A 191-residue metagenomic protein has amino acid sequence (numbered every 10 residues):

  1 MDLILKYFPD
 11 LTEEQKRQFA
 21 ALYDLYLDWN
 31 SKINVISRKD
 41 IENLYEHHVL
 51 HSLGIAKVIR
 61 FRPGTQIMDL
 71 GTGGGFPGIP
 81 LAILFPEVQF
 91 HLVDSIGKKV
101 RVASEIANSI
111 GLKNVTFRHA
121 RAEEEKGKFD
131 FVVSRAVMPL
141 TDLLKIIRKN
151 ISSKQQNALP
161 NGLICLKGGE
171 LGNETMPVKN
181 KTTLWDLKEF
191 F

Functional and structural regions predicted by a protein language model:
M1-R38: N-terminal auxiliary segments of SAM/dcSAM-dependent transferases
Y26, L81, K167: Residue-level signal for inorganic ion chemistry
D28, K32, Y45-P63: Conserved alpha-helix/loop element of class I SAM-dependent methyltransferases that forms part of the SAM/SAH-binding
P63-G73: Conserved class I S-adenosyl-L-methionine
G74-E87: Conserved SAM-binding loop of SAM-dependent methyltransferases across substrates and taxa, primarily the Class I
E87-H91, S95-F191: S-adenosylmethionine
